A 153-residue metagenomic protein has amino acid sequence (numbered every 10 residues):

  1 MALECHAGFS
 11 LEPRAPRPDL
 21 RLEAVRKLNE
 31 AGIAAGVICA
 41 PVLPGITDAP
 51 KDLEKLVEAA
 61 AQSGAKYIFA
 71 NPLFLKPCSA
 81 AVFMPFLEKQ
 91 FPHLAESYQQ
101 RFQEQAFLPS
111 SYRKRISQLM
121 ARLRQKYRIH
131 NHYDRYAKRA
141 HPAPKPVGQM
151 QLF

Functional and structural regions predicted by a protein language model:
M1-S97, R101, Q105: Conserved AdoMet/S-adenosylmethionine-binding subsite of the radical SAM
E4, R17, A49, K76 (+4 more regions): Alpha-helix initiation/capping motif
E23-A35, S63, S110-D134: A structural motif corresponding to the C-terminal end of an alpha-helix and its immediate exit/capping segment
E54, F86-L87, R124, P146-Q149: Alpha-helix boundary/capping detector
K126-F153: Radical SAM enzyme core and accessory elements
